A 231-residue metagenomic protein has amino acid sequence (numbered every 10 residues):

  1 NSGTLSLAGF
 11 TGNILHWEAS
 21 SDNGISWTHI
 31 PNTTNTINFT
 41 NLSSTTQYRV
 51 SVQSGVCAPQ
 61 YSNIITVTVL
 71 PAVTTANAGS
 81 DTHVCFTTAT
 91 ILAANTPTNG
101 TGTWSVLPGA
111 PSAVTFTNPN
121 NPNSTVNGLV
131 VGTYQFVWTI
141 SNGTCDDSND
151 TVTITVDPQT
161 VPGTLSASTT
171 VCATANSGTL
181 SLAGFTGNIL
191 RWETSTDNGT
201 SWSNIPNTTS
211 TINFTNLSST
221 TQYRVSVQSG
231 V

Functional and structural regions predicted by a protein language model:
N1-G9, T88-P97, N123, A175-G184: A short beta-strand segment in extracellular, disulfide-stabilized domains
G9-H16, P97-P108, Y134, G184-R191: Solvent-exposed loop segments of extracellular immunoglobulin-like
W17-S21, R49, W192-T196, R224-S226: Conserved Ser/Thr-centered positions that define the repeating blades of beta-propeller domains
A19-N41, S105-G128, T194-T215: Surface-exposed, flexible coil segments in extracellular/virion-facing regions
S44-Y48, G132-F136, S219-Y223: Exposed beta-strand face motif in extracellular beta-rich ectodomains
Q53-A58, S141-C145, Q228-V231: Short, solvent-exposed loop/turn segments at the edges of extracellular beta-sandwich modules
I65-P71, I154-P158: Interdomain boundary/hinge segments at the C-termini of tandem beta-sandwich modules
A72-D81, Q159-S168: Proline-enriched interdomain boundary motifs that mark the N-terminal boundary and often initiate the first structured
